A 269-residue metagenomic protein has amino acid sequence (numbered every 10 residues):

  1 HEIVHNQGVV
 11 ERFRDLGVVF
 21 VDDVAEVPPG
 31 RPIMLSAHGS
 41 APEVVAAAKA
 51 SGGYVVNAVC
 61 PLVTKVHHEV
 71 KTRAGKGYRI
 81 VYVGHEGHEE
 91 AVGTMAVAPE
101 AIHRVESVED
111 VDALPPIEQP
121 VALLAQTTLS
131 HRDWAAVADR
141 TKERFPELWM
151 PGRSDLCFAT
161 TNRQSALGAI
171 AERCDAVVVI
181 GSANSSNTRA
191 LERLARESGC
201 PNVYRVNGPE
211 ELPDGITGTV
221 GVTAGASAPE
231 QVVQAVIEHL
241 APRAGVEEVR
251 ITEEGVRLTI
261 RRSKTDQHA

Functional and structural regions predicted by a protein language model:
H1-A269: The feature marks the mature, well-folded catalytic cores of soluble enzymes
